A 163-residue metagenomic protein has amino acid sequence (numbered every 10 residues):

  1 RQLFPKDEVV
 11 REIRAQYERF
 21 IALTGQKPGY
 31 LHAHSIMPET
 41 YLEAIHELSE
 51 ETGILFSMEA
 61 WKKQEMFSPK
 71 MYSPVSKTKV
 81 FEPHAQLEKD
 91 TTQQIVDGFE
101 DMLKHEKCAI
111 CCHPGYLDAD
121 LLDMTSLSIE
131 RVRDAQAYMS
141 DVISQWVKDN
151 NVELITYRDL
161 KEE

Functional and structural regions predicted by a protein language model:
R1-L3, S126-L127: Active-site gating loops and adjacent loop-to-helix segments of metal-dependent hydrolytic enzymes
K6, R14-E82, Q86-T92: Catalytic domains of cell-wall/extracellular-matrix polysaccharide-remodeling enzymes, centered on de-N-acetylation
L31, I110, V147: Conserved, mostly hydrophobic/aromatic
L42-E43, P69-M71, D118-L127: Histidine/acidic-residue-rich catalytic or RNA/ligand-binding cores of hydrolases and nuclease-related proteins
F56, M124-E163: C-terminal domain-boundary segment and adjacent tail
E88-H105: A short, acidic, amphipathic alpha-helical segment used as a generic capping/interface helix at domain edges
A109-G115: Short acidic/histidine-rich active-site segments
